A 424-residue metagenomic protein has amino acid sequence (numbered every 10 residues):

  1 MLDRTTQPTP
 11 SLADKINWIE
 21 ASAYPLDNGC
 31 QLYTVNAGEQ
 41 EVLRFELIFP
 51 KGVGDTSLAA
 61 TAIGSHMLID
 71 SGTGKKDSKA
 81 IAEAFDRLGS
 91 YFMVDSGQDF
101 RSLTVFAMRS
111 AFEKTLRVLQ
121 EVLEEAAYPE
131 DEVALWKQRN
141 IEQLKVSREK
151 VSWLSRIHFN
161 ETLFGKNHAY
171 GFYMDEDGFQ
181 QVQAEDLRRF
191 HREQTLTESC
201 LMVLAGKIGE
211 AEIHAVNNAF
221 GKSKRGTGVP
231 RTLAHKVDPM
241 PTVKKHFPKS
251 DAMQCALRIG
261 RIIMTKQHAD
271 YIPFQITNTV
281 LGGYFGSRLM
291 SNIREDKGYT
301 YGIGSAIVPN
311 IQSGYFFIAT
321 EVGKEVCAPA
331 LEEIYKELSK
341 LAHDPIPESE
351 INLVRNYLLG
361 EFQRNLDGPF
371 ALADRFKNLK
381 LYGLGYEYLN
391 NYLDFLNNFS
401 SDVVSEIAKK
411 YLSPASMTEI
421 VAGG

Functional and structural regions predicted by a protein language model:
M1-T5, A80-V229, T265, P273 (+1 more regions): Charge-rich, well-structured scaffold segments of protease-associated domains
M1-V42: N- or domain-start disorder-to-order transition segments that initiate the globular core
K15-W18, R87, D238-P241: Short solvent-exposed loop/turn micro-motifs enriched in small/polar/acidic residues
S22-P25, P241-K249, I420-V421: Short amphipathic
A23, G29, R44, A256 (+3 more regions): A residue-level signal for beta-strand positions that form part of recognition/binding surfaces within mature
Y24, F45-L47, V105, R261 (+1 more regions): Preference for bulky hydrophobic residues occupying beta-strand positions in well-ordered beta-sheet regions
C30-A60, S199, G228-S287: His/Glu-based metal-binding/catalytic segments typifying zinc-dependent metallopeptidases
R44-F106, Y284-Y299: M16/MPP (pitrilysin/insulinase) zinc-metallopeptidase core fold and M16-derived inactive scaffolds
